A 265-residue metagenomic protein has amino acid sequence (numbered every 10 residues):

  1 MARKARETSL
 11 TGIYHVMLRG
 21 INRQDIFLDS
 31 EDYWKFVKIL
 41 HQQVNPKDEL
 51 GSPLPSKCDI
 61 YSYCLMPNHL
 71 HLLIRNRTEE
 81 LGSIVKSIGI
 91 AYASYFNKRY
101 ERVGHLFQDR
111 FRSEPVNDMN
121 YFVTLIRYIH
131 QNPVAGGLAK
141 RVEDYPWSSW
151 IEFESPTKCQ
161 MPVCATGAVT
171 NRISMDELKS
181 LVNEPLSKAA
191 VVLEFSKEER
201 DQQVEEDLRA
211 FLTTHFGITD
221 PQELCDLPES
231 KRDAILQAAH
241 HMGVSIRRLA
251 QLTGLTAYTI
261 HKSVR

Functional and structural regions predicted by a protein language model:
M1-S62, M66, R75-R265: Short Pro-Cys-Gly-centered "Cys-loop" motif that presents a nucleophilic cysteine in a tight turn
H69: Short acidic-rich active-site patches of cyclic nucleotide enzymes
